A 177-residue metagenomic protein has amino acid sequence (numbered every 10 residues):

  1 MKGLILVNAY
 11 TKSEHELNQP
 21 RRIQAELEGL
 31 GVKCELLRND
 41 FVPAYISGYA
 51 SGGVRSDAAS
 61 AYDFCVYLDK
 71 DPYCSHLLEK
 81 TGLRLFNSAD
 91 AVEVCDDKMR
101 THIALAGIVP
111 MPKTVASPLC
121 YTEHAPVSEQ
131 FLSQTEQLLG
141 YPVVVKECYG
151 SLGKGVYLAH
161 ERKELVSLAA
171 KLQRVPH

Functional and structural regions predicted by a protein language model:
K2-I5, C65: Conserved hydrophobic helix-helix packing surfaces used for dimerization/oligomerization
L4-N8, V92-H177: Active-site nucleotide/adenylate-binding loops and adjacent lid/helix of ATP-dependent enzymes
A9-E123: Conserved N-proximal alpha/beta basic substrate-recognition cap immediately N-terminal to, or forming the N-lobe
